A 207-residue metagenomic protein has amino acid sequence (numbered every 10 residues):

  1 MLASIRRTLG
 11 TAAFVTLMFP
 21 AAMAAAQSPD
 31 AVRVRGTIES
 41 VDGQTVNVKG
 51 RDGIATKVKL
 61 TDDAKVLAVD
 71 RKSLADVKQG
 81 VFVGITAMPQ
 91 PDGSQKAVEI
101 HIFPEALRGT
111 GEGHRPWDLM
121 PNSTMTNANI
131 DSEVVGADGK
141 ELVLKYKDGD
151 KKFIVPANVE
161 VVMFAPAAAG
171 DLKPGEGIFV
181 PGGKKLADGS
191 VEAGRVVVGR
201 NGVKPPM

Functional and structural regions predicted by a protein language model:
L2-I5, F19-M207: Short, flexible, surface-exposed loop segments at domain boundaries
G10-A21: Bacterial N-terminal signal peptides
